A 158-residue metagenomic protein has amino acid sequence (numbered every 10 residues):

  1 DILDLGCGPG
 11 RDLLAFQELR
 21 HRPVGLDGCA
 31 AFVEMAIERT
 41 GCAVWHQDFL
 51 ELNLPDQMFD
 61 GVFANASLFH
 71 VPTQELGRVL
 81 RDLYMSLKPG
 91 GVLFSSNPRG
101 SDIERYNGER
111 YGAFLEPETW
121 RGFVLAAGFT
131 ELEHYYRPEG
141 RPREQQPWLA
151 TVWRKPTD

Functional and structural regions predicted by a protein language model:
D1-G6: Conserved class I S-adenosyl-L-methionine
P9-E51: Class I SAM-dependent methyltransferase SAM/SAH-binding core
L50-V62: A short acidic, Gly/Pro-enriched loop at the edge of an enzyme's catalytic core that lines a small-molecule cofactor
G77-P89: A short glycine-rich, Lys/Arg-flanked "PGG" loop and its adjoining helix->strand segment in the class I
G90-N97: Conserved beta-strand signature within the Rossmann-like core of class I S-adenosyl-L-methionine
I103-T119: Acceptor-substrate binding/catalytic loop of class I
F129-G140: Conserved S-adenosyl-L-methionine
G140-D158: Core SAM-dependent methyltransferase catalytic element
